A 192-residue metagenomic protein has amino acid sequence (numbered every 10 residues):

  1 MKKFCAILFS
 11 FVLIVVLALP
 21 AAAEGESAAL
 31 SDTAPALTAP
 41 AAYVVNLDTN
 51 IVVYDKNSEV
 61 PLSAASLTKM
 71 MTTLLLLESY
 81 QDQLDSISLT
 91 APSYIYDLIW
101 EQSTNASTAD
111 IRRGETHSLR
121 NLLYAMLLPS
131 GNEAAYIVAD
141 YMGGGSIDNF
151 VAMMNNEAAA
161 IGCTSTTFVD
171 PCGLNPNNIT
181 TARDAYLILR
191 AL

Functional and structural regions predicted by a protein language model:
K2-A23: Sec-dependent N-terminal signal peptides of Gram-positive bacterial secreted proteins and lipoproteins
A23-R183: Active-site-adjacent loops and short helices of periplasmic peptidoglycan-processing enzymes
D184-L192: Extracytoplasmic
